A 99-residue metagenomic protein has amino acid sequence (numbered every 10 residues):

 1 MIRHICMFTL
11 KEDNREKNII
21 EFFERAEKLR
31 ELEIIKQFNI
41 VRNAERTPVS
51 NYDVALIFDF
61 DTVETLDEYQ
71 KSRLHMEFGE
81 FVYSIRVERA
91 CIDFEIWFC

Functional and structural regions predicted by a protein language model:
M1-D53, D61-K71, F94-C99: Short S/T/G/P-rich N-terminal loop/turn motif that feeds into the first structured element of a domain
L29, F81-S84: Short, conserved catalytic or adaptor-binding loops enriched in Gly and charged residues
E33, S84-V87: A generic structural signal for short, non-catalytic loop/turn and secondary-structure boundary residues
D59-F60, I85: Conserved catalytic core of Hanks-type protein kinase domains
Q70, G79-V82: Short, flexible helix/strand-to-coil boundary loops that buttress conserved ligand/catalytic motifs in alpha/beta
E88-I92: Charged phosphate-binding loop/patch that engages nucleotide di/tri-phosphates or the phosphate backbone of nucleic
